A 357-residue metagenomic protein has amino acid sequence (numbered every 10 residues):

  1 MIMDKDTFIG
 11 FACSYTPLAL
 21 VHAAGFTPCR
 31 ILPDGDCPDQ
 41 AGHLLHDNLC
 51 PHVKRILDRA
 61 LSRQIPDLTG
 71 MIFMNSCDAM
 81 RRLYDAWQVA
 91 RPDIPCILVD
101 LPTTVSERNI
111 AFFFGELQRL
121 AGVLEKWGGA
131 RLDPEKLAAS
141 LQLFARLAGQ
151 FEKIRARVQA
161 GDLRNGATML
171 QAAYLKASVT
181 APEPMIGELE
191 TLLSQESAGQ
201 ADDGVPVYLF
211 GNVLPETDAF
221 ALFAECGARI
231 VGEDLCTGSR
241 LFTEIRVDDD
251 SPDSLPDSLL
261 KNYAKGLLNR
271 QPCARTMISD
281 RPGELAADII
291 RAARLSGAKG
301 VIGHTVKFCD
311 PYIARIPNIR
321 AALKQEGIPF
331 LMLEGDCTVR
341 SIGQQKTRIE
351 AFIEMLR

Functional and structural regions predicted by a protein language model:
M3-T7, F114, Q118, G122-D249 (+1 more regions): A charged, amphipathic alpha-helical module
G10-C13, L18-A19, P38-G42, C50-D58: Metallocofactor- and cofactor-centric catalytic cores in central/energy metabolism, strongly enriched
A12-D34, G211-R281, L285-I290: Redox- and metal-dependent alpha/beta enzyme cores, enriched for Fe-S-associated oxidoreductases and cofactor-handling
C37-H46, V105-I110, S239-V247, S341-Q344: Short, charged, surface-exposed secondary-structure boundary motifs
R55-K126: Acidic/His-rich segments in extracytoplasmic proteins that coordinate ligands and/or metal ions
A60, D280-G297, A314-R315: A short, acidic, amphipathic alpha-helical segment used as a generic capping/interface helix at domain edges
L68-S76, A298-K307: Acidic beta-strand-to-loop metal/phosphate-binding motif
P317-R357: Peripheral docking tails and interdomain loops at the edges of cofactor- or intermediate-handling domains
